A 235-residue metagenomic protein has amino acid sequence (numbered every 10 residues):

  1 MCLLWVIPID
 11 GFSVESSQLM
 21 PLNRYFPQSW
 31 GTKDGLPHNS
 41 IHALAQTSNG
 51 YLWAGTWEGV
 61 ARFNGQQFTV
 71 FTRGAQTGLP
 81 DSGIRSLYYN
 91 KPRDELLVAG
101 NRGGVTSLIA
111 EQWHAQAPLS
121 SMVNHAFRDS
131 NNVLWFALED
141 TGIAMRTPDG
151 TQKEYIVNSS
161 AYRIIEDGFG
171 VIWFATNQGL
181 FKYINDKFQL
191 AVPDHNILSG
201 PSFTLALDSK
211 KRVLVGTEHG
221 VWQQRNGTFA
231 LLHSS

Functional and structural regions predicted by a protein language model:
M1-S235: Carboxylate-rich, polar loop motifs that coordinate divalent cations or form catalytic acidic clusters
